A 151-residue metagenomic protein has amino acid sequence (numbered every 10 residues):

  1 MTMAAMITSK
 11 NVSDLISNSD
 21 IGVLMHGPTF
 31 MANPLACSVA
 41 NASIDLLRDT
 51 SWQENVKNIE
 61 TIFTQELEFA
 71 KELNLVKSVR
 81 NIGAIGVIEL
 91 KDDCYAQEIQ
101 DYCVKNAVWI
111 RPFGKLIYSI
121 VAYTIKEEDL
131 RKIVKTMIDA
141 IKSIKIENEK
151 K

Functional and structural regions predicted by a protein language model:
M1-K151: Conserved N-terminal phosphate-binding loop of PLP-dependent enzymes in the Aspartate aminotransferase
